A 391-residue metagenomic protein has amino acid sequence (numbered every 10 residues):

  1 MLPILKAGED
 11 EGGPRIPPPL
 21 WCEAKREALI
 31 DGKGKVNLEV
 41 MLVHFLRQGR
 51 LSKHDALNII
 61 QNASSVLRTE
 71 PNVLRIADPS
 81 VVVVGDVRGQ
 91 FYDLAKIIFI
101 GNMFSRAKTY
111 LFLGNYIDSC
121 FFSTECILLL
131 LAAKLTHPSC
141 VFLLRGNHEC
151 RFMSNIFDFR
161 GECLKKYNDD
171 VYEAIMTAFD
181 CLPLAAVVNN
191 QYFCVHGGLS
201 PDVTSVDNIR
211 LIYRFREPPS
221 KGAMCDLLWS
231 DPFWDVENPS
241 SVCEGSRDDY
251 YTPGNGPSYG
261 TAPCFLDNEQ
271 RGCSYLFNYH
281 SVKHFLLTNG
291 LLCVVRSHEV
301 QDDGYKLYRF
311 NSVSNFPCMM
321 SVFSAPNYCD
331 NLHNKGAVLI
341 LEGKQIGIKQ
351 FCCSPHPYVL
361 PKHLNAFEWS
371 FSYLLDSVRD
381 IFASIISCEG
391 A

Functional and structural regions predicted by a protein language model:
M1-A391: Feature recognizes metal-dependent phosphohydrolase scaffolds
